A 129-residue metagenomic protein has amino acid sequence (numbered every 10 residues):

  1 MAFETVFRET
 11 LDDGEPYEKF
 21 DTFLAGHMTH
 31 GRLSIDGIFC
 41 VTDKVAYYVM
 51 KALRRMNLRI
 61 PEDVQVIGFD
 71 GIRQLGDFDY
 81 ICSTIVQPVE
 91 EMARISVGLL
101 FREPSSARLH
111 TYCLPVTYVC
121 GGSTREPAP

Functional and structural regions predicted by a protein language model:
M1-P129: Bacterial carbohydrate/catabolite-sensing allosteric modules
